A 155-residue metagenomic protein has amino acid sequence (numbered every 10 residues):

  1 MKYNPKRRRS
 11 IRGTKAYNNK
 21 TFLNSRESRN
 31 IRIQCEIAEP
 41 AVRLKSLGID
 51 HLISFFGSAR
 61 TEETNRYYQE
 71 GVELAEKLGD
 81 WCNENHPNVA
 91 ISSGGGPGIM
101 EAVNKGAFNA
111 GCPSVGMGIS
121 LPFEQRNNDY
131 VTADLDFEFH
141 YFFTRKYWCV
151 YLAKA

Functional and structural regions predicted by a protein language model:
Y3, R7-I119, Q125-R126: Glycine-rich beta-alpha loop segments
E62-V72, S120-K154: Glycine-rich oxoanion-binding loops at beta->alpha junctions
